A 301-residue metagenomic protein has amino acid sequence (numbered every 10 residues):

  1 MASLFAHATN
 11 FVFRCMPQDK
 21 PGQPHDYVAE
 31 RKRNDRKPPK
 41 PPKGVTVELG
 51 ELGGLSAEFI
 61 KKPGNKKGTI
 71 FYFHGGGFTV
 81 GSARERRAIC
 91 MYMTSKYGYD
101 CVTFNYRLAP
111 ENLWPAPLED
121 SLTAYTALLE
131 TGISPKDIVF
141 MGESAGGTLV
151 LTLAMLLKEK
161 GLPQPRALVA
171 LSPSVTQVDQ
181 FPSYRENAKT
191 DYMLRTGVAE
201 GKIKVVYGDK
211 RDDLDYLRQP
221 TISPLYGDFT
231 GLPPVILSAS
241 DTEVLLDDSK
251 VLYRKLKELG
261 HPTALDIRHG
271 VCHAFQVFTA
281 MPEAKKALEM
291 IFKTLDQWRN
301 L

Functional and structural regions predicted by a protein language model:
M1-N65, R211-L214, N300-L301: A glycine/proline-hinged amphipathic helix-loop "lid/cap" segment that gates access to hydrophobic ligand pockets
E48-L301: Alpha/beta-hydrolase superfamily serine-hydrolase fold, recognizing
